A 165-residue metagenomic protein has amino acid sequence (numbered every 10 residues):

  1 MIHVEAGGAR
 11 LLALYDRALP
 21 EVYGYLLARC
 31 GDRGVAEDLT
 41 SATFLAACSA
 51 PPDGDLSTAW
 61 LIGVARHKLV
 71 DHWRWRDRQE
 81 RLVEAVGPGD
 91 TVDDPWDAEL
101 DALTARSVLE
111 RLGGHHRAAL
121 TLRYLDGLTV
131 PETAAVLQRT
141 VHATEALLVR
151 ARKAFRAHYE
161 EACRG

Functional and structural regions predicted by a protein language model:
M1-G24, G34-E37, P52, R117: A short, charge-rich alpha-helical start-of-domain segment used by transcription regulators
M1-R10, A135-V136, R152-G165: C-terminal edge and immediately downstream basic/flexible tail or linker adjoining helix-turn-helix-like DNA-binding
I2-E5, S41-T58, W75-D77: Sigma70-family region 2
L12-R33, F44, I62, L109 (+1 more regions): Amphipathic, Lys/Arg- and hydrophobic-enriched alpha-helical face
L56, I62-E84, A98, A157: Arg/Lys-rich amphipathic alpha helix in sigma70-family domain 2
R66, V70, L137-E161: DNA-recognition helix of helix-turn-helix
D71, Q79-R106, T129: Internal acidic/polar
A119-R123: A short pre-motif secondary-structure segment
